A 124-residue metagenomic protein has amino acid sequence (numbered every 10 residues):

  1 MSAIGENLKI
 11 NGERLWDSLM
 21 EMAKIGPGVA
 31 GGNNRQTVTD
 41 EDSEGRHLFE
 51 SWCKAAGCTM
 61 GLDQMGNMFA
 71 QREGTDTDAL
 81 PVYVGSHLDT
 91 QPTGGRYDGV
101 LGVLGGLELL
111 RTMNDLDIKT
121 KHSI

Functional and structural regions predicted by a protein language model:
M1-V29, E73: N-terminal hydrophobic or amphipathic helices/low-complexity stretches enriched in small/hydrophobic/Pro/Gly
A3-I4, N33-Q36, G95: A short, structure-level motif marking secondary-structure boundaries and short turns
N11-S18, E41, G45-F49, L80 (+2 more regions): General structural feature for long, well-ordered alpha-helical segments within catalytic domains of soluble enzymes
W16, T39-H47, L62-Q64, D78 (+1 more regions): Generic alpha-helical scaffold signal
L19, A23-A30, A56-G57, L110-D117: Structural signal for hydrophobic packing residues in well-ordered secondary-structure cores of soluble enzyme domains
G28-E73: A non-catalytic alpha/beta surface segment that caps or lines the substrate-entry region of metallo-dependent hydrolase
M68-R96, L101: Catalytic-core environment of secreted peptidases
V84, R96-I124: Alpha-helical metal-binding/catalytic segments enriched in His/Glu/Asp
